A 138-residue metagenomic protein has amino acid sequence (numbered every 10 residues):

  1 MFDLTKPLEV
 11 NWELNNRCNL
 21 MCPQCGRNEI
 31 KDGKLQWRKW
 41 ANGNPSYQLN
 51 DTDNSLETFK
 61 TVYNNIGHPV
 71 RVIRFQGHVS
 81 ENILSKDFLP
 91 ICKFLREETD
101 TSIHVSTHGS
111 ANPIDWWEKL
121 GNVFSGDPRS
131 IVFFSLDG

Functional and structural regions predicted by a protein language model:
M1-I131: Conserved alpha-helical substructure of the radical SAM core
G109, D137-G138: A glycine-centered beta->alpha junction motif in the catalytic cores of kinase/phosphotransferase enzymes
F134: Conserved phosphate/oxyanion-binding catalytic-loop motifs
